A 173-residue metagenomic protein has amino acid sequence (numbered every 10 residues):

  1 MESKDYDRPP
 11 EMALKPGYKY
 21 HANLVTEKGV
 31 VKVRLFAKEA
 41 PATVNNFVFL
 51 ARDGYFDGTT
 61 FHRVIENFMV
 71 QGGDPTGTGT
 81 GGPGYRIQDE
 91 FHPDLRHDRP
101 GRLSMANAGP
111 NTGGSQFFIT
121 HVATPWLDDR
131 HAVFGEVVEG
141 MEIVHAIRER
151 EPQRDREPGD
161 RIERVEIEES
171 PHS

Functional and structural regions predicted by a protein language model:
M1-S173: Cyclophilin-like peptidyl-prolyl cis-trans isomerases
